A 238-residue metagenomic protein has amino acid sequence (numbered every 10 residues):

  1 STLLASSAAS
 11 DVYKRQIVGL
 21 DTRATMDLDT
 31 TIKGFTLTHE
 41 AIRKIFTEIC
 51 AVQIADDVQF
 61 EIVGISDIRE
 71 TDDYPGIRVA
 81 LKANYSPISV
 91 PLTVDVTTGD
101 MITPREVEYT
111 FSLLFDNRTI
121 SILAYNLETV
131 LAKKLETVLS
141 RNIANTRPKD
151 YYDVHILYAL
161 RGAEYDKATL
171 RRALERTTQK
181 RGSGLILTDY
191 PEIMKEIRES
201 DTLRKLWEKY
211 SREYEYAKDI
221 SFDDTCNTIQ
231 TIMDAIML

Functional and structural regions predicted by a protein language model:
T2-A9, Y13: Single conserved hydrophobic/aromatic residue that forms the stacking wall/gate of nucleotide- or nucleobase-binding
L4, R23-T25, T146-K149: A generic fold-level signal
S10, M26, V94: Active-site flanking residues adjacent to catalytic metal/cofactor-binding acidic residues
Y13-R43: Catalytic metal-binding acidic patch
F35, R43-A51, A55, I62-K180 (+4 more regions): Catalytic cores of NTP-dependent nucleotidyl/adenyl transfer enzymes across multiple folds
